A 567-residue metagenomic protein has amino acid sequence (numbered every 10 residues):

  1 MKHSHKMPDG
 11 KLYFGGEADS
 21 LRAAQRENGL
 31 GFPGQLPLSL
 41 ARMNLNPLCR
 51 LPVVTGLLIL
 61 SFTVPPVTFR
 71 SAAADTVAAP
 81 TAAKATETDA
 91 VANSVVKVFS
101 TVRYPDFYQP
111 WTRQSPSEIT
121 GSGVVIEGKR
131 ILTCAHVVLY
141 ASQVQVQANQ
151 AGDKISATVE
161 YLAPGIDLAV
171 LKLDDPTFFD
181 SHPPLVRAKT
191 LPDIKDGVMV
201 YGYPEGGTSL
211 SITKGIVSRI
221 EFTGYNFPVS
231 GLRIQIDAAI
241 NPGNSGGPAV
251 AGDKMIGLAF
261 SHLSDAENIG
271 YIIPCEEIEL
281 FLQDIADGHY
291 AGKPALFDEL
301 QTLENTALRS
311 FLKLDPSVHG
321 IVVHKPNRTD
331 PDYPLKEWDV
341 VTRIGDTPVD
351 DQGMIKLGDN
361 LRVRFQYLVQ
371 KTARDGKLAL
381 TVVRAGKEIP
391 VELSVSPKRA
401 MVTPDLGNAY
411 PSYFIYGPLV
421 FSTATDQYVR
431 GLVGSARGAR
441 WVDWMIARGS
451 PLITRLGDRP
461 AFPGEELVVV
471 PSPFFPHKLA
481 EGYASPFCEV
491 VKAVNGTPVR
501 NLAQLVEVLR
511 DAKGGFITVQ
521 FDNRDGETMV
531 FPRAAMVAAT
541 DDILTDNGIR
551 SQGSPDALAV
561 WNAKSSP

Functional and structural regions predicted by a protein language model:
M1-C49: N-terminal secretory signal peptides that target proteins for export/translocation
P52-P66: Bacterial N-terminal signal peptides
A74-V124, G128-V137, Q143, D193-I194 (+3 more regions): N-terminal activation segment of mature serine protease catalytic domains
D75-T76, T101, E127, A135 (+5 more regions): C-terminal recognition in membrane/secretory proteostasis and scaffolding
E87, P116, V137-L139, I155 (+5 more regions): Flexible, gly/ser-rich surface segments that form the specificity/activation loops bordering the active-site cleft
S94-F99, T112-R113, D174-L185, L210-E267 (+4 more regions): Active-site region of chymotrypsin-like
R103, L139, L162-I166, S218-Y225 (+2 more regions): Short, conserved beta-turn/loop elements at beta-strand boundaries and strand-helix junctions
Y104, E127-L210, P242, E388-P390: Conserved active-site neighborhood of the chymotrypsin/trypsin-like protease fold
